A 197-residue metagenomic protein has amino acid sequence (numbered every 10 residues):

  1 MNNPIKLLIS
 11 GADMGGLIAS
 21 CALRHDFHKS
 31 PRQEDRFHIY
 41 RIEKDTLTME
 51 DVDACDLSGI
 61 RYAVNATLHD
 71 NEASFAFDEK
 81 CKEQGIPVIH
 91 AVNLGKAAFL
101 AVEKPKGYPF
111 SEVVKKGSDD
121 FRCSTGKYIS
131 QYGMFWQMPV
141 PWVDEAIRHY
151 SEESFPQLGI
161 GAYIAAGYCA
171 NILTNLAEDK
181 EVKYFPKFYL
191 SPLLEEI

Functional and structural regions predicted by a protein language model:
N3-P4, D13, N175-I197: Phosphate-binding loop/pocket of nucleotide- and phosphate-handling active sites
N3-R24, K29: Glycine-rich adenosine-cofactor-binding loop
L17, D51-V52, N71-F75: Short, well-ordered alpha-helical microsegments
I18-S20, S154-A177: Mid-domain beta-loop-alpha active-site segment that forms a flexible, acidic cofactor/metal-binding surface
C21-H25, E79, N175: Short, well-ordered alpha-helices that flank and scaffold nucleotide-derived cofactor binding pockets
K29-T46: NAD(P)-binding Rossmann-fold cofactor-contacting core
E50-S58: Short amphipathic alpha-helix with an adjacent loop that forms part of the alpha/beta core around
I60-I164: E1/E1-like adenylate-forming module used to activate ubiquitin-like modifiers and sulfur-carrier proteins
